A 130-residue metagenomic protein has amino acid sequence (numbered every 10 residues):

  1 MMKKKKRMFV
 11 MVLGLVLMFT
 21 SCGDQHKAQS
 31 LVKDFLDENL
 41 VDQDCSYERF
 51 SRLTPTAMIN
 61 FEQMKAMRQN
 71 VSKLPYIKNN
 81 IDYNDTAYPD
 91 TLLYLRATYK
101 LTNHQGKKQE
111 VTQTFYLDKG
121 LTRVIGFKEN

Functional and structural regions predicted by a protein language model:
M1-C22: Sec-dependent bacterial lipoprotein signal peptides
C22-N130: Cystatin/cathelin-like cysteine-protease inhibitor module
